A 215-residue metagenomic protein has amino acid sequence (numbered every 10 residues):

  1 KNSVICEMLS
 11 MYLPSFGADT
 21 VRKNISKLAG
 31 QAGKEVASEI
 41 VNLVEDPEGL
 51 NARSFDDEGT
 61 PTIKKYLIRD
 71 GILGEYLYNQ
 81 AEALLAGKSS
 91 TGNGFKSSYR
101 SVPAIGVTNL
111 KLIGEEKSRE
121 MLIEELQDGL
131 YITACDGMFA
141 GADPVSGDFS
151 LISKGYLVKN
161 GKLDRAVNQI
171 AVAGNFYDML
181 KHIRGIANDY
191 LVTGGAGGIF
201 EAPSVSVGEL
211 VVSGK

Functional and structural regions predicted by a protein language model:
K1-K215: N-terminal small-residue-enriched
